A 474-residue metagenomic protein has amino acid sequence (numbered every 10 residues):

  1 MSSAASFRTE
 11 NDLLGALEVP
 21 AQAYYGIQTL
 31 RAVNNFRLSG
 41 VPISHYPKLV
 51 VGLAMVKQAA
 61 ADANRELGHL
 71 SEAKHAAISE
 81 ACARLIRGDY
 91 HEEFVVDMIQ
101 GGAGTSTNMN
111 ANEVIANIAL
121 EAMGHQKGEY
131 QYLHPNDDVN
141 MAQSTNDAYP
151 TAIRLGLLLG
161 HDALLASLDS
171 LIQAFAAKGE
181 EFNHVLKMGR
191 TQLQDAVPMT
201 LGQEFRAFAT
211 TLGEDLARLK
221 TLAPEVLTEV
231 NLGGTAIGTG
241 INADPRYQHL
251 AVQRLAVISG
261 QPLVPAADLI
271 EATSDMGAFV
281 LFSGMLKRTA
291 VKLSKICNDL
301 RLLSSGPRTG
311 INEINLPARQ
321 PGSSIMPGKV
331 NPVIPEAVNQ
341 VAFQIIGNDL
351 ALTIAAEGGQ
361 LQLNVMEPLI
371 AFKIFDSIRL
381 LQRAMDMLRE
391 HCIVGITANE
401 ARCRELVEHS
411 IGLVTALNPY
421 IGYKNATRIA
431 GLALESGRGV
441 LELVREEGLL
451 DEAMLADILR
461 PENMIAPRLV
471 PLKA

Functional and structural regions predicted by a protein language model:
M1-A474: Conserved, well-structured ligand/cofactor-binding cores
